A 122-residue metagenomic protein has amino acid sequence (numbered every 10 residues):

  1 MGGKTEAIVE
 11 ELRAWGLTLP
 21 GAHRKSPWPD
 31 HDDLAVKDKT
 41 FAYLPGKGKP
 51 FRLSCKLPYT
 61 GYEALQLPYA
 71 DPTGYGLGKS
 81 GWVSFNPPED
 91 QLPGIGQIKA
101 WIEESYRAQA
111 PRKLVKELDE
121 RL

Functional and structural regions predicted by a protein language model:
M1-L122: Charge-dense, helix-prone N-terminal extensions
